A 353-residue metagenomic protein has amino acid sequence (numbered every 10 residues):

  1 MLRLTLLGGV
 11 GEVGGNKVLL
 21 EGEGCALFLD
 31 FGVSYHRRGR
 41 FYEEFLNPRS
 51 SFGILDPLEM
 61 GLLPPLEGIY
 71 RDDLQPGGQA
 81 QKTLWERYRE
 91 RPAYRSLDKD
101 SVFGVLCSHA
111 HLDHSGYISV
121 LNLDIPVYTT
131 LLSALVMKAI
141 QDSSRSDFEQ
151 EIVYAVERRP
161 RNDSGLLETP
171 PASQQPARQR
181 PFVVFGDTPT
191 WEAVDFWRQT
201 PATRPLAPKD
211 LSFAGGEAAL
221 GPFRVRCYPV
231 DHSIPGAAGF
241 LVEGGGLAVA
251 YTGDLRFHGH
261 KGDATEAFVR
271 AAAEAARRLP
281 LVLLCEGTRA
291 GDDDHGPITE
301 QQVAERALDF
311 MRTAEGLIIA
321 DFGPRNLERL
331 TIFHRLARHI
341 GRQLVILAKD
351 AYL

Functional and structural regions predicted by a protein language model:
R3-T5, G9-E12, N16-G104, S119-E328 (+2 more regions): His/Asp/Glu-rich metal-coordinating catalytic cores of metallo-dependent phosphodiesterases/hydrolases acting on
V102-D113: Metallo-beta-lactamase
L344: Gly/His-enriched, cation/cofactor- and phosphate-binding structural elements
L347-L353: A contiguous, basic/glycine-rich beta-loop/short-helix subdomain that forms a polymer-engagement track
